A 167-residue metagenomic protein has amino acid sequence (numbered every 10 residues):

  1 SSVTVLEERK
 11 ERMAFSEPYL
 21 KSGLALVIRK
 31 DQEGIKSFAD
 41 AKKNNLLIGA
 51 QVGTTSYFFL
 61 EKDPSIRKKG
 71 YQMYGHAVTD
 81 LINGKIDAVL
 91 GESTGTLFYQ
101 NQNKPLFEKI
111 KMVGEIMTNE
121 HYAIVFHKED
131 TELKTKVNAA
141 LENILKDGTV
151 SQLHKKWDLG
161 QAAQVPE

Functional and structural regions predicted by a protein language model:
S1-K42, K109-I116: Acidic, polar ligand-binding/catalytic clefts
S2, Q51-V52, G91-E92, K146: Replace "coordinates the UDP/GDP/TDP-sugar" with "coordinates nucleotide-activated sugar donors
V3-R12, F59-E61, I82, D87-T118: A ligand-binding cleft/hinge motif common to bilobed small-molecule-binding domains
K21-I28, S93, L97, N101-E142 (+1 more regions): Periplasmic-binding protein-like
A25-V78, S93-L97, K136: Bilobed "Venus flytrap"/periplasmic-binding protein-like clamshell domains and structurally analogous long
N45-L46, I82, I86, A139: Second-shell loop/turn segments in exported
T55-Y71, E108-M112, A139-E167: Ligand-binding clefts/hinges and TM-proximal coupling segments of bilobed small-molecule sensing domains
